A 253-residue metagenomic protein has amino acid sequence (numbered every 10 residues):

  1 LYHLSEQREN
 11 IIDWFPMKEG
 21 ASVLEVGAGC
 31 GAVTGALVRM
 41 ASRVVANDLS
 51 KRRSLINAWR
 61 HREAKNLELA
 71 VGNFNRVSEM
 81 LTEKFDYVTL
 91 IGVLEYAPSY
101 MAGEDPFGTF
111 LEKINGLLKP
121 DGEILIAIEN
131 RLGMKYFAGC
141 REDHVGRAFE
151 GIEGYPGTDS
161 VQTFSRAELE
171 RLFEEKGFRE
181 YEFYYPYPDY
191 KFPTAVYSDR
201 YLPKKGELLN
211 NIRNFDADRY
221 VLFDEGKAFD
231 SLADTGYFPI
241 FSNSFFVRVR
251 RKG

Functional and structural regions predicted by a protein language model:
G20-G29: Conserved class I S-adenosyl-L-methionine
C30-A41: Conserved SAM-binding loop of SAM-dependent methyltransferases across substrates and taxa, primarily the Class I
M40-R76: Class I SAM-dependent methyltransferase SAM/SAH-binding core
E79-V88: A short acidic, Gly/Pro-enriched loop at the edge of an enzyme's catalytic core that lines a small-molecule cofactor
D105-E123: A short glycine-rich, Lys/Arg-flanked "PGG" loop and its adjoining helix->strand segment in the class I
L125-A148: Conserved class I S-adenosyl-L-methionine
D159-G177, Y181-F183: Short alpha-helix
E168, E182, P186-G253: Rossmann-like AdoMet/SAM-dependent catalytic core
